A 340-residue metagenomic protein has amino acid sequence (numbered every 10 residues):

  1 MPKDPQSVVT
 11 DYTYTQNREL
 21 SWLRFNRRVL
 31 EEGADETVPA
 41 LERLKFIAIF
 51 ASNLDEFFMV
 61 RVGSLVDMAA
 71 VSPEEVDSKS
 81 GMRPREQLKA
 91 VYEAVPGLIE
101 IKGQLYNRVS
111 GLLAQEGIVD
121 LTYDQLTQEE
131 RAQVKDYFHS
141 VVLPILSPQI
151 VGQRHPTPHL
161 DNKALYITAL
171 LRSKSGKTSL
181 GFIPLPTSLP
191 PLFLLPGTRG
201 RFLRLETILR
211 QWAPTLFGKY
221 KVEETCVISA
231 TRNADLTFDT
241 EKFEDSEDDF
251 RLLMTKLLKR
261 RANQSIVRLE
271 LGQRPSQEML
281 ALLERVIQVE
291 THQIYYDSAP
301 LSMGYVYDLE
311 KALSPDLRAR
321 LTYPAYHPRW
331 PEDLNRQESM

Functional and structural regions predicted by a protein language model:
M1-M340: N-terminal localization/anchoring segments of enzymes in phospholipid and broader phosphate metabolism
